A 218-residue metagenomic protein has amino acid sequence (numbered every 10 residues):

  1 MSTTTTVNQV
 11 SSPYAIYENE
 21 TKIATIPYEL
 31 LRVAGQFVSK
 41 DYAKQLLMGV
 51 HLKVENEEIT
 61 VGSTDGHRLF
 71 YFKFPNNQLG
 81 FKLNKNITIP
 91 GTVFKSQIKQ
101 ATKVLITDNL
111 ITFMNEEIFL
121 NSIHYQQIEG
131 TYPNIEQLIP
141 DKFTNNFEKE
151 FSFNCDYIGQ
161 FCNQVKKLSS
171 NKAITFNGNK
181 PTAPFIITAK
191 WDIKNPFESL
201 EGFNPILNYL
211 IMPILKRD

Functional and structural regions predicted by a protein language model:
M1-D218: DNA polymerase processivity clamps
